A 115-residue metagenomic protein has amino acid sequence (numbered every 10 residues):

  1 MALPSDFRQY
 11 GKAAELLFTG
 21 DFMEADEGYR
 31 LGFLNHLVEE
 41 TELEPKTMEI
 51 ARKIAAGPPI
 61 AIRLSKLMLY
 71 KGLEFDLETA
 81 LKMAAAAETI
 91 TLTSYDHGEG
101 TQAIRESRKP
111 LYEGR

Functional and structural regions predicted by a protein language model:
M1-I60, T93-S94, G98-Q102, R108 (+1 more regions): Crotonase-fold acyl-CoA enzyme core
L16, M68, A87-T91: Helix-loop "lid/cap" segments that line or gate small-molecule binding pockets
L69-F75: Short, charged, surface-exposed hinge/linker loops at domain edges that act as mobile lids or interdomain connectors
G72, Y112-E113: Short active-site-adjacent structural elements
D76-L81: Short beta-strand->loop
